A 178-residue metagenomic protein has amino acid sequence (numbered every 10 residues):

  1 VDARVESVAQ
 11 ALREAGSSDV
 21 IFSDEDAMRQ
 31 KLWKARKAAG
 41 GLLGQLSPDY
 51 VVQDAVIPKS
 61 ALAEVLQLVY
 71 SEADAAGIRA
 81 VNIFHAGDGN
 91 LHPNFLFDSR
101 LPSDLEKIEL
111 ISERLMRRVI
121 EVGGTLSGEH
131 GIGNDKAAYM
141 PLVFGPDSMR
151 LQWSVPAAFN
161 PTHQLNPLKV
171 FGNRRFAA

Functional and structural regions predicted by a protein language model:
V1-A178: Noncatalytic alpha-helical scaffold of FAD-dependent oxidoreductases
